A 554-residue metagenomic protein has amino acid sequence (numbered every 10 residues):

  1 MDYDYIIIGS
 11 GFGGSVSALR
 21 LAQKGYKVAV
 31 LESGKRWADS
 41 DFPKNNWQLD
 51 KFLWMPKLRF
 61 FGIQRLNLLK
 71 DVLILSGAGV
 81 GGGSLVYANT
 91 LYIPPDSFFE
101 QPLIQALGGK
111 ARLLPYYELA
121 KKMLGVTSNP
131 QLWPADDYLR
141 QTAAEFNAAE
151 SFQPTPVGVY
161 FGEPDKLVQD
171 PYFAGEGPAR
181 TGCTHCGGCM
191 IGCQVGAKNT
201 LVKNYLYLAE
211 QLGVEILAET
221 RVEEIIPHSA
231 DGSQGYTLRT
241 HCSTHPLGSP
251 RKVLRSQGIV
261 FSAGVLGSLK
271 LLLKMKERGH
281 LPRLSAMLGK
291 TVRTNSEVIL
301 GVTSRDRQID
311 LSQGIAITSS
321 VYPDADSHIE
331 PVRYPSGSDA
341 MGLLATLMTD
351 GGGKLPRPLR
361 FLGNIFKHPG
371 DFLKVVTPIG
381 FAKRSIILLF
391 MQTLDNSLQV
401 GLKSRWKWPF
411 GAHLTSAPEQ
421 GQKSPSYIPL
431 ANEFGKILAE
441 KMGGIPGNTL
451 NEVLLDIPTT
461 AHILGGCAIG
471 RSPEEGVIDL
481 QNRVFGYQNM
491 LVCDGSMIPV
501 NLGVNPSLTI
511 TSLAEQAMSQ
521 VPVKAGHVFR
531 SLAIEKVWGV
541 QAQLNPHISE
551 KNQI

Functional and structural regions predicted by a protein language model:
M1-Y5, Q23-K24, H527-I554: Extreme N-terminal leader/targeting segments of oxidoreductases
Y5-V30: N-terminal Rossmann-like FAD-binding beta1-loop-alpha1 element of flavoenzymes
Q23, G34-K44, V195, K203 (+7 more regions): Glycine-rich loop(s) and the adjacent beta-strand/alpha-helix scaffold that form part
L49-L132: Redox-cofactor-proximal catalytic regions of oxidoreductases
F61, C186-C189, E223-I226, I386-L389 (+1 more regions): A glycine-rich dinucleotide-binding beta-alpha-beta segment and adjacent secondary-structure elements that constitute
L68, Y87, I93, A106 (+5 more regions): FAD cofactor-binding and catalytic pocket of flavoenzymes
G79, G83, G495-S507: Glycine-rich phosphate/pyrophosphate-binding beta-alpha loops
K110-E219, D456-T459: Conserved redox-cofactor binding core of oxidoreductases
